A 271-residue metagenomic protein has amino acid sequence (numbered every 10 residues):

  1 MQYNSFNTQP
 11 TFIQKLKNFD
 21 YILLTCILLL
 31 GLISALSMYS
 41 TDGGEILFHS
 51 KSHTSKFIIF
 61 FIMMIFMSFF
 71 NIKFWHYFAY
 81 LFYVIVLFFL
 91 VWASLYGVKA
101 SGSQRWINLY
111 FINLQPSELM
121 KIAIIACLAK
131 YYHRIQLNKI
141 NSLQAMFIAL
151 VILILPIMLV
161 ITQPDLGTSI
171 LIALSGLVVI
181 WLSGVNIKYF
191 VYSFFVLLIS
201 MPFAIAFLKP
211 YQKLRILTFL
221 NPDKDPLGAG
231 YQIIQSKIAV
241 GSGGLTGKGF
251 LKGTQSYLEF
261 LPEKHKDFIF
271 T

Functional and structural regions predicted by a protein language model:
M1-N7: Catalytic, metal-anchored helix/loop core of enzyme active sites in primary metabolism
P10-I27: N-terminal membrane topogenic signal
L24-Q232, G241, T271: Hydrophobic alpha-helical transmembrane segments of multi-pass inner membrane proteins, especially in bacterial systems
T218, P222-F268: TM-adjacent membrane-interface loops and short helices in multi-pass inner/ER membrane proteins
